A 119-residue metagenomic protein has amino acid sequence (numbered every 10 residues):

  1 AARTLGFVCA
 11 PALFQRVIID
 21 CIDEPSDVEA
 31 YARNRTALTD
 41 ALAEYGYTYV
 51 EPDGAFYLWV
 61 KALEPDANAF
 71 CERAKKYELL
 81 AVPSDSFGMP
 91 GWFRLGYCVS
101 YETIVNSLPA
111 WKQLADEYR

Functional and structural regions predicted by a protein language model:
A1-R119: PLP-dependent class I/II
